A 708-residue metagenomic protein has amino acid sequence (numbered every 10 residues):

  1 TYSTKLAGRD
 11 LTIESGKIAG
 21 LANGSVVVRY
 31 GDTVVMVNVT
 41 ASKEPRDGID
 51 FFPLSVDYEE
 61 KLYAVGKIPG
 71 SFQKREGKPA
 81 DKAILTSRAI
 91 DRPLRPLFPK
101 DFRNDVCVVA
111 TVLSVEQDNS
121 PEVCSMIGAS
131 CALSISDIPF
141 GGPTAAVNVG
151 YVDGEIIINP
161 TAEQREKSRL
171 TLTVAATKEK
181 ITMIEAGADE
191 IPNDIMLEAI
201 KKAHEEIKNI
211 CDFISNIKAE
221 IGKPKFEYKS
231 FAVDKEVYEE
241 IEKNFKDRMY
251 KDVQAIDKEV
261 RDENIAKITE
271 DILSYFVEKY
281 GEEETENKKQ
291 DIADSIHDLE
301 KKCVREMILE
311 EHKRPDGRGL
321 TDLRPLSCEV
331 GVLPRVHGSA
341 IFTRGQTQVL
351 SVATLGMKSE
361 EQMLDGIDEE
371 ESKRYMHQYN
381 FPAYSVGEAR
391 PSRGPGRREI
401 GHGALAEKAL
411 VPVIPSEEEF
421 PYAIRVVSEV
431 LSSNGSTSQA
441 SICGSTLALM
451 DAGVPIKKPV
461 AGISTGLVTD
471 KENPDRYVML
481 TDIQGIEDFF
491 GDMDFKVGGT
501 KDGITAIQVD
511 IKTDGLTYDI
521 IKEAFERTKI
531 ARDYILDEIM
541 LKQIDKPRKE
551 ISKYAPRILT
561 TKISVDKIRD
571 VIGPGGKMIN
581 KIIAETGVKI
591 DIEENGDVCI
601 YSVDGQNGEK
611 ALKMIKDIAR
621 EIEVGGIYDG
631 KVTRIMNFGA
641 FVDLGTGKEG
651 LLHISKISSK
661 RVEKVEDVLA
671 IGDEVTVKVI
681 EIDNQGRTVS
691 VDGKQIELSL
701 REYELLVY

Functional and structural regions predicted by a protein language model:
T1-K229: Long, basic N-terminal domains or extensions that often function in RNA/ssDNA interaction or organelle/cellular
T1-S42, R46, D50, K229-E369 (+3 more regions): Extended amphipathic alpha-helical scaffolds
D10, V27-V106, V112-S114, N119 (+5 more regions): Glycine-rich, flexible beta-strand/loop modules in the N-terminal catalytic cores of phosphate-handling
D50-E59, I68, S125-G128, E284-K289 (+7 more regions): Conserved glycine-bearing catalytic or ligand-binding loops at nucleotide- and phosphate-handling centers of large
K100-V106, G141-P143, I210-Y228, E259-V260 (+6 more regions): Flexible, glycine/charged-enriched surface loops at secondary-structure junctions
D137-I256, L449-K549: Mobile "lid/hinge" segments at catalytic clefts and subdomain interfaces of large enzymes
Y554-G686: Single-stranded RNA-binding regions, centering on S1/OB-family and related RNA-binding modules
K694-Y708: Short amphipathic alpha-helical recognition elements used for nucleic-acid or partner binding across transcription
